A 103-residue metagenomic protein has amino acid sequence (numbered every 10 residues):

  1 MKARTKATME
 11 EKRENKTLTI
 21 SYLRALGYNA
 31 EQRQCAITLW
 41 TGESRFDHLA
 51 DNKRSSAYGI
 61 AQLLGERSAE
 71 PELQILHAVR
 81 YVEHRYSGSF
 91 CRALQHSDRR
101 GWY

Functional and structural regions predicted by a protein language model:
M1-E10: Membrane-proximal envelope biogenesis segments
E10-Y103: Peptidoglycan cell-wall recognition and remodeling modules
